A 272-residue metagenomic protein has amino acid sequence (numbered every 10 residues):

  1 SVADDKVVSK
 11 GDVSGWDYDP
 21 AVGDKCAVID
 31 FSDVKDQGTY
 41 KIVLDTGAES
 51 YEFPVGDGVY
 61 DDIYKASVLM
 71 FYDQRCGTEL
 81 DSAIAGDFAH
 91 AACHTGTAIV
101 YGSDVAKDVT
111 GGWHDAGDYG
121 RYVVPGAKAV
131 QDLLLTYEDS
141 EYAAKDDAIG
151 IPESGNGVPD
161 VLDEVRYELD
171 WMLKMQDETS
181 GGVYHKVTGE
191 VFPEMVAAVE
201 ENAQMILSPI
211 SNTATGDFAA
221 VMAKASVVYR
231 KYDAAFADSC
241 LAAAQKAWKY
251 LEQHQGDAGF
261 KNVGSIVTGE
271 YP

Functional and structural regions predicted by a protein language model:
S1-Y60: Ligand-binding face of N-terminal immunoglobulin V-set domains in extracellular IgSF glycoproteins
D19-V22, E49-K65, A144-E164: Acidic/aromatic-lined carbohydrate-recognition and catalytic surfaces of CAZymes acting on diverse glycans
I29-S32, H114-V124, I151-D170, A203-T213 (+1 more regions): Aromatic- and glycine-enriched glycan-recognition loops and surfaces that form the carbohydrate-binding subsites
L44, V130-E153, D170-M175, D217-A234: Well-ordered alpha-helical scaffold segments within catalytic/enzyme domains
A48-V124, K128: An acidic-aromatic substrate-binding cleft motif
G58-A83, E164-S180, L241-G259: Long, well-ordered core segments of solenoidal/helical folds
Y101-A116, Y142-I149, Q176-A203, L251-P272: Glycine- and aromatic-rich loop/turn segments at beta-sheet edges
G155, P159, V199-E201, M205-Y250 (+1 more regions): A conserved hydrophobic secondary-structure block that centers on an alpha-helix together with its immediately flanking
